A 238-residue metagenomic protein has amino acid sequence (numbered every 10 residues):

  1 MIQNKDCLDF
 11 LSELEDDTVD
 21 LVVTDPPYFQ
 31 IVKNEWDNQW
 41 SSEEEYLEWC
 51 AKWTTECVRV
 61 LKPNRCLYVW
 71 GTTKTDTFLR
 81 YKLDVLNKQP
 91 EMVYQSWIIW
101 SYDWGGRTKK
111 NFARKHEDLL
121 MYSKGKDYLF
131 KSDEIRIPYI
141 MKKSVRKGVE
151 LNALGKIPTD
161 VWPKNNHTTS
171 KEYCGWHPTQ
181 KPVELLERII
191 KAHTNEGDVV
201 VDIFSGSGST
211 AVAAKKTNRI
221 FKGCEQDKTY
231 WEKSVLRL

Functional and structural regions predicted by a protein language model:
M1-C224, K228-K233: Core catalytic lobe of class I
V235-L238: Short, conserved SAM-binding/catalytic segment of Class I S-adenosyl-L-methionine-dependent methyltransferases
